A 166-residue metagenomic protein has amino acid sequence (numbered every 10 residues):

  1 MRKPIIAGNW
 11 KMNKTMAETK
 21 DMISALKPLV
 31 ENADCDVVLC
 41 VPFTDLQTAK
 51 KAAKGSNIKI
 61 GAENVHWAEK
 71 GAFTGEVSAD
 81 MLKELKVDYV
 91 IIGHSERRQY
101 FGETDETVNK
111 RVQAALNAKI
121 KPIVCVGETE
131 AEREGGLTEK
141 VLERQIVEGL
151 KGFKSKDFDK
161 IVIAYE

Functional and structural regions predicted by a protein language model:
M1-Y165: Active-site loop-to-helix "anion-binding N-cap" substructures in soluble metabolic enzymes
